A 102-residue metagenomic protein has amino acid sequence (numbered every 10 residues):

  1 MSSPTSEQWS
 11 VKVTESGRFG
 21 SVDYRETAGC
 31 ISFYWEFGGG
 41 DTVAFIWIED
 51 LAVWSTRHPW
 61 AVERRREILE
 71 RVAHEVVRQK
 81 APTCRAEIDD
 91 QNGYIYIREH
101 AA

Functional and structural regions predicted by a protein language model:
M1-S3, E63: Residue-level signal for well-ordered alpha-helical segments
S3-G40: Amphipathic, interaction-prone secondary-structure segments
F45-A102: Acidic, low-complexity intrinsically disordered segments
